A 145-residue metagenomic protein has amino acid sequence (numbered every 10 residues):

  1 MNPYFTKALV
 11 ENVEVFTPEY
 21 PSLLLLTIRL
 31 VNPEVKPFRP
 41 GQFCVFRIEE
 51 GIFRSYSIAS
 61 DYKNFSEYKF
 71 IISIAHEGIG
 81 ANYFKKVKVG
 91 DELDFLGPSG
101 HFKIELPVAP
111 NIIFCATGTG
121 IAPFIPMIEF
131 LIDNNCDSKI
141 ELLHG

Functional and structural regions predicted by a protein language model:
N2-D91: Ferredoxin-reductase
I79-G145: FNR/FR-type flavoprotein reductase catalytic core
